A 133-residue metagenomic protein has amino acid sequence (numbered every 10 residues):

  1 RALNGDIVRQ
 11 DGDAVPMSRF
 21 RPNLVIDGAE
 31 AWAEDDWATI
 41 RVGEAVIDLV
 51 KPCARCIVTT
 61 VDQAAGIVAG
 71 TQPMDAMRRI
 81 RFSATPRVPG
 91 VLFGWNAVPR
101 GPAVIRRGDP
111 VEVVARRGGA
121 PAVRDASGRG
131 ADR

Functional and structural regions predicted by a protein language model:
R1-R133: Metal-cofactor-dependent catalytic cores
